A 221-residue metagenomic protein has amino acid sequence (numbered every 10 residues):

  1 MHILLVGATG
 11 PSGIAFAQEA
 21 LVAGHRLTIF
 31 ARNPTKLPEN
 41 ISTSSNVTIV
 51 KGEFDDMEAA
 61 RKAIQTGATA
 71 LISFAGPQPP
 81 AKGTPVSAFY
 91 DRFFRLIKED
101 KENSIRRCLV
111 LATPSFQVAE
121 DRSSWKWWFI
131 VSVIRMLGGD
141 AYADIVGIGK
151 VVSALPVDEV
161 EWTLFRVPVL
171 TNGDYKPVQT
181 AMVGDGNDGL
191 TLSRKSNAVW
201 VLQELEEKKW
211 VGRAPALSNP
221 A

Functional and structural regions predicted by a protein language model:
I3-H25: N-terminal Rossmann NAD(P)H-binding glycine-rich loop of SDR-like oxidoreductase domains
R26, R92-D140: Conserved Rossmann-fold NAD(P)-dependent oxidoreductase catalytic core, especially the SDR/UDP-sugar
I29, T35-E99: NAD(P)H-binding glycine-rich loop region in Rossmannoid oxidoreductase-like domains and their noncatalytic homologs
P80, P114-E120, L170-G173: Conserved catalytic-site region of short-chain dehydrogenase/reductase
V118, R122, D174-Q179, L205-R213: Glycine/proline-rich active-site loop of Rossmann-fold NAD(P)-dependent oxidoreductases
D144-G147, D188-L202, R213: Substrate-positioning beta->alpha
K150-G173: Conserved beta-loop-beta element that borders a ligand/cofactor-binding pocket
W162, E204-A221: Core catalytic loop region at the nicotinamide-binding pocket of NAD(P)H-dependent oxidoreductases
